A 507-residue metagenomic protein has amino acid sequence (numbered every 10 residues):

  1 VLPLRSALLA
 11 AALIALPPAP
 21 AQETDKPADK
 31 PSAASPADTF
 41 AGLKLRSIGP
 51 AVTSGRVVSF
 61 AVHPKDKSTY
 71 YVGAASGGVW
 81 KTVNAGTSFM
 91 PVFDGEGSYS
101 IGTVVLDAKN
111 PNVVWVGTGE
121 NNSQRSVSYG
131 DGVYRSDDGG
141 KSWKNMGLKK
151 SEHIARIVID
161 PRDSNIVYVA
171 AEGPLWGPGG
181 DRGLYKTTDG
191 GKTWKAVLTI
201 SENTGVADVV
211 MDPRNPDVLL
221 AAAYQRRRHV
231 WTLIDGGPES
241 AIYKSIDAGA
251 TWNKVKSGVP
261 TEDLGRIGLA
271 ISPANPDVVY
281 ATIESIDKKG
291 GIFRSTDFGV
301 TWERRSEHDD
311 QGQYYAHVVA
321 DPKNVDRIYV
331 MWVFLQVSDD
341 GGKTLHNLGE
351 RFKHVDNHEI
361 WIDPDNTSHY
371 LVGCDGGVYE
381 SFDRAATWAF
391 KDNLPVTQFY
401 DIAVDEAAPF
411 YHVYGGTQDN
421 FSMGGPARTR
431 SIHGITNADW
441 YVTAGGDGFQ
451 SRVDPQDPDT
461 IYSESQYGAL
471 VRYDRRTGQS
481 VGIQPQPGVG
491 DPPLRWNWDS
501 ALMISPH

Functional and structural regions predicted by a protein language model:
V1-P3: N-terminal secretory signal peptides that target proteins for export/translocation
R5-P17: Bacterial N-terminal signal peptides
P20-H507: Beta-propeller blade termini and top-face loops
